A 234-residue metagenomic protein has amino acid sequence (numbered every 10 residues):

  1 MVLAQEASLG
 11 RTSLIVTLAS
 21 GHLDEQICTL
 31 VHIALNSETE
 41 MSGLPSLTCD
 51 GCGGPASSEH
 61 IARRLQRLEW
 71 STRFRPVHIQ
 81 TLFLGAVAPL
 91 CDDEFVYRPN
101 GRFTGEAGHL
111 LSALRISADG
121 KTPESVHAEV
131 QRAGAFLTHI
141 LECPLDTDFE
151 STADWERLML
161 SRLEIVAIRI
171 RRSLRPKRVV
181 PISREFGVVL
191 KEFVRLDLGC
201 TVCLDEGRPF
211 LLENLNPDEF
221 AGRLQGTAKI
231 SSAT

Functional and structural regions predicted by a protein language model:
M1, M41, M159, L211-L215: Detector for methionine-enriched segments
M1-E40: N-terminal amphipathic/basic-hydrophobic helices that include classical n-h-c signal peptides and signal-anchor
L30-E38, S42-E206: A polyanion-binding, active-site-adjacent surface
I116, G199-G226: Short, flexible loop segments at boundaries between secondary-structure elements
S232-A233: C-terminal accessory segment of soluble enzyme catalytic cores
